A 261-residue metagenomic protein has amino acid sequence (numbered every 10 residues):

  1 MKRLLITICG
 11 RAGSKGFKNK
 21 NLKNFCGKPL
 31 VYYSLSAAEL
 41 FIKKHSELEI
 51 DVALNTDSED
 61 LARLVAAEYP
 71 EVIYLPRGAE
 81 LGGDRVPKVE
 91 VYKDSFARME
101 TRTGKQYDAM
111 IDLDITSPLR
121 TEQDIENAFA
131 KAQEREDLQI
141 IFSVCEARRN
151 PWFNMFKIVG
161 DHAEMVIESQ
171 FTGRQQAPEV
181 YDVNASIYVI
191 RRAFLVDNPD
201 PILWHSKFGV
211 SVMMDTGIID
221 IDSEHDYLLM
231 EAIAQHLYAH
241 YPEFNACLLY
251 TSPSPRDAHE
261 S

Functional and structural regions predicted by a protein language model:
M1-K18: N-terminal nucleotide-binding beta1-loop-alpha1 segment
L30-E49: A short, N-terminal amphipathic alpha-helix
E49-D57: Short beta-strand/loop segment that forms part of the nucleotide-sugar
E59-A109, N127: Short phosphate-binding loop-to-helix
E90, A109, P118-K207, S211-M213: Conserved core of the sugar-phosphate nucleotidyltransferase
I111-L113: Short aromatic-hydrophobic micro-motifs that form the base-stacking/packing surface for donor nucleotide recognition
Y181-S252: Conserved alpha/beta core of the MobA/IspD/sugar-nucleotide pyrophosphorylase nucleotidyltransferase superfamily
Y250-S261: Single conserved hydrophobic/aromatic residue that forms the stacking wall/gate of nucleotide- or nucleobase-binding
